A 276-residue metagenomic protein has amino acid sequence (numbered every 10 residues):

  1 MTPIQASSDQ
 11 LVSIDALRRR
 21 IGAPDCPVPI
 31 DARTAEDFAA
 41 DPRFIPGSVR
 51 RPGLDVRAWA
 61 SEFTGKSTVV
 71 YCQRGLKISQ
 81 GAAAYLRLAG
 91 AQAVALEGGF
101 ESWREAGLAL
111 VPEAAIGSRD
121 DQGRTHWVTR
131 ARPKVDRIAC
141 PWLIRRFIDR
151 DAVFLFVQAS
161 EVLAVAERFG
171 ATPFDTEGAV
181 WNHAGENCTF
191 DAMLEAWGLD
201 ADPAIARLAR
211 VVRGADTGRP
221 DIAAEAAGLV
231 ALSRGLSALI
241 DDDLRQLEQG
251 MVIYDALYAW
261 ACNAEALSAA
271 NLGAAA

Functional and structural regions predicted by a protein language model:
M1-A40, P112-C140, R146, A270-A274: Flexible, polar/low-complexity N-terminal or interdomain linker segments that lie immediately upstream of folded
P27, T68, A93-V94, A152-F154: Hydrophobic anchor at the start of a short beta-strand that flanks the dinucleotide cofactor-binding loop
A39-P46, A60-E62, A164-R168: Short loop/helix-cap segments at secondary-structure boundaries that form the rim of catalytic
R50-P52: Short acidic-hydrophobic, aromatic-tinged amphipathic segments that line or gate anion-handling sites
V56-W103: Catalytic cysteine-centered active loop of the rhodanese-like fold, especially the PTP/DSP P-loop
V69-S79, P112-D121, H126, G178: A polyampholytic, Gly/Pro-enriched intrinsically disordered region
G99-V111, I116: Long, charge-dense
D120-R132, D136-R146, R150-A274: Extended, well-folded catalytic/binding cores that form a central cleft or groove in large enzyme and scaffold domains
